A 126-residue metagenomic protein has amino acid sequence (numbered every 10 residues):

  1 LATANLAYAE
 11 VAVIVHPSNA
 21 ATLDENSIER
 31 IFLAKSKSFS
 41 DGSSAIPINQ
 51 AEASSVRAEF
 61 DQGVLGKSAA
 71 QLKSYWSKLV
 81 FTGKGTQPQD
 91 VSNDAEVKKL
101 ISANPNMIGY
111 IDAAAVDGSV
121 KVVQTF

Functional and structural regions predicted by a protein language model:
A2-T3, T125: Generic C-terminal helix-cap and adjacent flexible tail
T3-A9: Sec/Tat signal peptide C-region and signal peptidase I cleavage site
E10-F126: Exported/periplasmic ABC-transporter solute-binding proteins
